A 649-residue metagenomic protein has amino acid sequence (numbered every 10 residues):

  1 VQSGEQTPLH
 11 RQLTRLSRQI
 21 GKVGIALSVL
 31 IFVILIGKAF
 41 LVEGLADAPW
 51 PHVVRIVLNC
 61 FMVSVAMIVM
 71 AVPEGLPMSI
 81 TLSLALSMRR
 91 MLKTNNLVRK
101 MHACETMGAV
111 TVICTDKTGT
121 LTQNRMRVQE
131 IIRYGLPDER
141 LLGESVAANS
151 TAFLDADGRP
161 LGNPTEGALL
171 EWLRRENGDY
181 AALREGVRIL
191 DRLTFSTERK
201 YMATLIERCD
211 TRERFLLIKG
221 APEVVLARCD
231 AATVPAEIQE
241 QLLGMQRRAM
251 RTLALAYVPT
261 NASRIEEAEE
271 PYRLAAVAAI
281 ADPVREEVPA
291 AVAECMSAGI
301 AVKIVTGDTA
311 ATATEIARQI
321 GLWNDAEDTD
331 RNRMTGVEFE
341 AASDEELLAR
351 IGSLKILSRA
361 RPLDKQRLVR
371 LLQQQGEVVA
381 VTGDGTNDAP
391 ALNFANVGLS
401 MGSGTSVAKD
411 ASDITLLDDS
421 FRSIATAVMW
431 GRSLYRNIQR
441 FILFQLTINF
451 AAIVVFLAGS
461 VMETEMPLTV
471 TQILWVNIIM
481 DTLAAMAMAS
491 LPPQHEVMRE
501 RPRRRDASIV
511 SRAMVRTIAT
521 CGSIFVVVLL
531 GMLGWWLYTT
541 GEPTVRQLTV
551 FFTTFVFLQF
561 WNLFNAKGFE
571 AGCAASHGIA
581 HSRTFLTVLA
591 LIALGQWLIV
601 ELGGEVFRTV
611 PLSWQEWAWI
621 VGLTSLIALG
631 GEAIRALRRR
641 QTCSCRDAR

Functional and structural regions predicted by a protein language model:
V1-P502, I509-V510, S523, Y538 (+2 more regions): Conserved cytosolic headpiece of P-type ATPases
I34, V528, L558-W561, G595: Membrane-embedded alpha-helical transmembrane segments of multi-pass integral membrane proteins
M480, F525-V526, T549-F564: Generic alpha-helical transmembrane segments
T517-M532, F557-L558: Alpha-helical transmembrane segments of multi-pass integral membrane proteins
G534-P543: Long hydrophobic segments that form regular secondary structure
T544-L548: Transmembrane alpha-helix entry/boundary detector in multi-pass membrane proteins
